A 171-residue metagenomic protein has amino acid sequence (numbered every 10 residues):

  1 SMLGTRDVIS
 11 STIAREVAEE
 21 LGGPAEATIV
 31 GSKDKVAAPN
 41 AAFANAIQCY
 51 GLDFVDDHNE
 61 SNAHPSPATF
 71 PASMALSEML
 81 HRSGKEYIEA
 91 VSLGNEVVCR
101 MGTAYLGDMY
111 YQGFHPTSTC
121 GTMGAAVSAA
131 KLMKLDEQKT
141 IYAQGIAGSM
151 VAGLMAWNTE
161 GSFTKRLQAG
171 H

Functional and structural regions predicted by a protein language model:
S1-H171: N-terminal core-entry segment
